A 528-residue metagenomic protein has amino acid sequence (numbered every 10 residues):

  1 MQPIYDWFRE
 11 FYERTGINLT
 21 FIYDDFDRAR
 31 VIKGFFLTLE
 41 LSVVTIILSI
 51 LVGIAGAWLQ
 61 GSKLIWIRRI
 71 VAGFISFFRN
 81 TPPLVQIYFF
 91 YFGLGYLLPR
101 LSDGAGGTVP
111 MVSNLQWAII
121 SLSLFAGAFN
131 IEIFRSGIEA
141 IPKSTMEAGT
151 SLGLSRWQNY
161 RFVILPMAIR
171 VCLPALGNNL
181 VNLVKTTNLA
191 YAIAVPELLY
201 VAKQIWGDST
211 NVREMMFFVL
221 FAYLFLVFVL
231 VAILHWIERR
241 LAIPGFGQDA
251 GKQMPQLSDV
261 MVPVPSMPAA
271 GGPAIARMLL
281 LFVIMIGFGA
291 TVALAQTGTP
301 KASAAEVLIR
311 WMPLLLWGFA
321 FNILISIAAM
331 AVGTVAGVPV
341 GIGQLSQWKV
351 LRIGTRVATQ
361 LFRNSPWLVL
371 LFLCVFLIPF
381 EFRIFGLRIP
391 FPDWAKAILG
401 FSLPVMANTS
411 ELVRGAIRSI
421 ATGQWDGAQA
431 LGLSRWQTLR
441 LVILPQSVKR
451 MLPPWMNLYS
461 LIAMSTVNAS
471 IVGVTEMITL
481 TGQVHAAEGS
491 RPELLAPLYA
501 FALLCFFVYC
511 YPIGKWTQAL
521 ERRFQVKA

Functional and structural regions predicted by a protein language model:
M1-A528: Transmembrane alpha-helices and adjacent helix-loop boundaries
